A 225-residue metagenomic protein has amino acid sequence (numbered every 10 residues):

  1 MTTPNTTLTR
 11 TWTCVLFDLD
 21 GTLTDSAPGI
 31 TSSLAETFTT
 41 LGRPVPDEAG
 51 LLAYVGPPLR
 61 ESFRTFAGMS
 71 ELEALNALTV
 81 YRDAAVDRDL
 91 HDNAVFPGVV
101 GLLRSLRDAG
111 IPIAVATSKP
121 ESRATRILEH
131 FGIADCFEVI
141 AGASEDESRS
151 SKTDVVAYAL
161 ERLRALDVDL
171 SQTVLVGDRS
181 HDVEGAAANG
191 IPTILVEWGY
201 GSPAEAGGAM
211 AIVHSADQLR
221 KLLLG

Functional and structural regions predicted by a protein language model:
M1-V15, R104-R107, T125-G225: Asp-based, Mg2+/Mn2+-dependent phosphohydrolase catalytic module
T2-A53: Active-site neighborhood of HAD-like aspartate-dependent phosphohydrolases
T22, G29, E121, H181 (+1 more regions): Conserved Rossmann-like nucleotide-cofactor binding loop
T22, L34, L103-L128: Substrate-recognition element of Asp-dependent hydrolases with the DxDx(T/V) motif
I30, L59, V95, K152 (+1 more regions): Conserved donor sugar-nucleotide recognition element shared by glycan-biosynthetic enzymes
T37-F38, P58-E71, I127, A159-L163: Helix-loop "lid/cap" segments that line or gate small-molecule binding pockets
Y54, V115, L175-G177: A structural signal for the hydrophobic beta-strands that form the central parallel beta-sheet of Rossmann-like
R64-G101: Metal-dependent phosphoesterase signature
